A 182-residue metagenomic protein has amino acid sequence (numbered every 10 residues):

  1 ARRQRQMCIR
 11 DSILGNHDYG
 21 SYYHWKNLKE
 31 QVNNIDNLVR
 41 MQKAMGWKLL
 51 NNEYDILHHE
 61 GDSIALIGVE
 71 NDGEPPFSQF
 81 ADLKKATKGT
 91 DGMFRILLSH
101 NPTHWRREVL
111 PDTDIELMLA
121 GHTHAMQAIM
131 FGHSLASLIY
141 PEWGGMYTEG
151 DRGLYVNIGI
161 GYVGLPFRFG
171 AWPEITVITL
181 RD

Functional and structural regions predicted by a protein language model:
A1-I9: Single conserved hydrophobic/aromatic residue that forms the stacking wall/gate of nucleotide- or nucleobase-binding
R5, G92-F94, I115: Local beta-strand N-terminus motif with an aromatic residue
Q6, L38-V39, L83-T87, R106-L110 (+1 more regions): Short amphipathic alpha-helical segments and helix-helix/interface helices
R10-V69, P75: Extended active-site neighborhood of metal-dependent phosphoesterases/phosphodiesterases
D11-S12, A44, A65, I96 (+1 more regions): Conserved beta-sheet core of the metallophosphoesterase superfamily
N51, F77-L83, G132, A136-P141: N-terminal post-signal-peptidase region of extra-cytosolic proteins
N52-E53, N101-T103: Short, polar loop motifs at secondary-structure junctions
H59-P102: Catalytic-adjacent loop/helix segments of enzymes that bind and process anionic phosphate/sulfate esters
